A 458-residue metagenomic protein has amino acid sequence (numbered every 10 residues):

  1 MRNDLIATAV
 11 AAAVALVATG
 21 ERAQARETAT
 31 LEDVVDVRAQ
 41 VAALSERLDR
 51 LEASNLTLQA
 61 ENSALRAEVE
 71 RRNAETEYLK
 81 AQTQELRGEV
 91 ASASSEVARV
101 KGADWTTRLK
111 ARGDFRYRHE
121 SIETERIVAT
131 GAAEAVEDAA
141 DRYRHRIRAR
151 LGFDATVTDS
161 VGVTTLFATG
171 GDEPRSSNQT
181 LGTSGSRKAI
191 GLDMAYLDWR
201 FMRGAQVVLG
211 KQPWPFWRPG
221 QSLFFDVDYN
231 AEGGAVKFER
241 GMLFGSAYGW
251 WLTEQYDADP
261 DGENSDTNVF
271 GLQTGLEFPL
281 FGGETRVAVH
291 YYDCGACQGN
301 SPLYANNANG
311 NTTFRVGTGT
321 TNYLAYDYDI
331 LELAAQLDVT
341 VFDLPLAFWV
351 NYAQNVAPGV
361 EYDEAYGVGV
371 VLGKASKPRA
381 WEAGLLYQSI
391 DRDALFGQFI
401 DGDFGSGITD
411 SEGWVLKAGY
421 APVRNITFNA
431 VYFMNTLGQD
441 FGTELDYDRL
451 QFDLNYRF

Functional and structural regions predicted by a protein language model:
R2, T28, A42, D49 (+9 more regions): Outer-membrane beta-barrel pore domains
R2-I6, V10-D138, F458: N-terminal periplasmic/intermembrane-space "pro-region" immediately following the signal or transit peptide
G102, G152-D154, D198-R200, K237-E239 (+5 more regions): Transmembrane beta-barrel domains of outer membrane proteins
T106, T156-T158, M202-G204, R240-L243 (+4 more regions): Outer-membrane beta-barrel channels and translocator barrels
L109-F115, V163-T165, V207, G241-A247 (+7 more regions): Transmembrane beta-strands of outer-membrane beta-barrel proteins
R116-E120, A168-G170, Q212-W214, Y248-L252 (+5 more regions): Outer-membrane beta-barrel pore domains and translocons
R118-R148, D154-R203, F216-D226, A258 (+4 more regions): Surface-exposed loop and membrane-interface regions of Gram-negative outer-membrane beta-barrel proteins
A133-V136, D172-M194, W199-F281, A288-N322 (+1 more regions): Surface-exposed coil loops of outer-membrane beta-barrel proteins
